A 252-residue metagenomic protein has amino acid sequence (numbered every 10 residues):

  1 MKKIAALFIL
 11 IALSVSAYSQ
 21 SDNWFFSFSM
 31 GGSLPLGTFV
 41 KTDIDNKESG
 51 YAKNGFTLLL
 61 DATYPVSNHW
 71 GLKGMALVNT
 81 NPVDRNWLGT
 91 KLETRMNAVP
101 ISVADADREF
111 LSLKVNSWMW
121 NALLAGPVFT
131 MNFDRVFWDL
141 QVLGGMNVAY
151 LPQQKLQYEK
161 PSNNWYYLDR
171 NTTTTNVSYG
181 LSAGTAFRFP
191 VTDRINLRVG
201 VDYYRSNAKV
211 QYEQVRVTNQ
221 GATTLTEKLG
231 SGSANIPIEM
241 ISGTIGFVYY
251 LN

Functional and structural regions predicted by a protein language model:
M1-I4, Q20: Positively charged n-region of N-terminal signal peptides that target proteins for export
I4-L13: Sec-dependent N-terminal signal peptides
L13-S19: Sec/Tat signal peptide C-region and signal peptidase I cleavage site
S19-P65, G71, N235-N252: Short glycine/proline- and aromatic-enriched beta-strand/turn motifs that initiate or cap beta-hairpins
F28-G32, L58-Y64, L124-M131, V142-V148 (+3 more regions): Residues on the lipid-exposed face of transmembrane beta-strands in outer-membrane beta-barrel proteins
P35-K53, T80-N121, N147-S178, S206-S242: Extracellular/periplasm-exposed beta-strand and loop segments of Gram-negative cell-envelope proteins, dominated by
H69-L72, R135-F137, R194-L197: Repeated loop/turn-to-beta-strand initiation elements of outer-membrane beta-barrel proteins
T192-R198, N207-Y212: Substrate-binding/catalytic groove segments of enzymes that remodel or degrade extracellular structural polymers
